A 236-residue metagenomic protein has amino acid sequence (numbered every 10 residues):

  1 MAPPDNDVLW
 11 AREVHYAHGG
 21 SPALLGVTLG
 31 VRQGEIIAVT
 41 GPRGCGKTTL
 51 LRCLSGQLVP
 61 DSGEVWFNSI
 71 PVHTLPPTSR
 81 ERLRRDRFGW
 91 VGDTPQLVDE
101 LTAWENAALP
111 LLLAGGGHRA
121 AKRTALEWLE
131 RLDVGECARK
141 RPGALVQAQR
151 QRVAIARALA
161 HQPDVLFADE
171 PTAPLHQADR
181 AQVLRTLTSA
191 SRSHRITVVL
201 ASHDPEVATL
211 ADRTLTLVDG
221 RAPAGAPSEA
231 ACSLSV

Functional and structural regions predicted by a protein language model:
S55: Helix-to-loop junction immediately C-terminal to a conserved catalytic motif
P71, A120-C137: Conserved ABC ATPase "signature" region
V72-F88: ABC ATPase NBD coupling module
L101-L109: Short coil-to-helix segment of the ABC ATPase nucleotide-binding domain corresponding to the Q-loop/switch region
R141-L145, Q149: Conserved ABC ATPase signature
Q162: Conserved catalytic motifs of ABC-family nucleotide-binding domains
L166-D169: Catalytic Walker B motif of ABC-type/P-loop ATPase nucleotide-binding domains
